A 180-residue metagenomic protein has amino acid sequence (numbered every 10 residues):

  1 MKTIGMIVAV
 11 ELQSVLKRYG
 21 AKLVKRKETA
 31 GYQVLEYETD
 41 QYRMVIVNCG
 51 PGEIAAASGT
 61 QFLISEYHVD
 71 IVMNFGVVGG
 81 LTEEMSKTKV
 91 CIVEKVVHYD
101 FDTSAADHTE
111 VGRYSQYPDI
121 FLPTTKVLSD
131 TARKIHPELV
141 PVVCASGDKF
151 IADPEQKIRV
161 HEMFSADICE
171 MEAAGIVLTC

Functional and structural regions predicted by a protein language model:
M1, T82, S86, T179: Phosphate/ribose-phosphate-bearing ligand recognition and processing surfaces, centered on ADP-ribose/NAD(+/P+) systems
M1-Q61, E66-Y67: N-terminal short beta-loop-beta anion/metal-coordinating cradle
H68-M73, A166, C180: Proline-aspartate-enriched helix->loop->beta-strand connector
L81-F164: Mid-sequence, gly/pro-rich, charge-dense loop/helix-turn segments that line enzyme active sites
F164-E170: Catalytic beta-strand/loop module used to bind and position nucleotide/cofactor moieties in cofactor-attachment
E170-C180: Short glycine-rich, acidic/polar surface loops and turns
